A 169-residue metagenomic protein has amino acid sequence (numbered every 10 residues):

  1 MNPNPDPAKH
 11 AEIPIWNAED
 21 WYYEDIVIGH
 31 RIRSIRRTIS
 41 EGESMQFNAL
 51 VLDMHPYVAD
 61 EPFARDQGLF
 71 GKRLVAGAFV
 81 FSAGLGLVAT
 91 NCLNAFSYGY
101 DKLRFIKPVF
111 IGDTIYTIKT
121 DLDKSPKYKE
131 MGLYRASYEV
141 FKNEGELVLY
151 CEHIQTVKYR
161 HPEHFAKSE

Functional and structural regions predicted by a protein language model:
M1-V27, V109-T114, I118-E169: HotDog/MaoC-like acyl-thioester-processing domains
N2-Y98, R160-E169: Hot-dog-fold acyl-thioester-processing enzymes
L93-Y98, K102, K107-I111: Mid-chain, well-packed structural core segment of small domains
